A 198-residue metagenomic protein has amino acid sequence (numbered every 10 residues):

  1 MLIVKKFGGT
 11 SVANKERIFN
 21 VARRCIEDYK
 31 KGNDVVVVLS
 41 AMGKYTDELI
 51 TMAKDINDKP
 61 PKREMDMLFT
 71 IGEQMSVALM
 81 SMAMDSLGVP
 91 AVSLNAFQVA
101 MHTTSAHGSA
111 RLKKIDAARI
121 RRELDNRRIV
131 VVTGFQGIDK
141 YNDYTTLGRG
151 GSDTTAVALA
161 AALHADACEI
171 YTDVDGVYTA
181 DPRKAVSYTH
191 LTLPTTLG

Functional and structural regions predicted by a protein language model:
M1-L191: Nucleotide/pyrophosphate-binding catalytic subdomain
H190-G198: Single conserved hydrophobic/aromatic residue that forms the stacking wall/gate of nucleotide- or nucleobase-binding
